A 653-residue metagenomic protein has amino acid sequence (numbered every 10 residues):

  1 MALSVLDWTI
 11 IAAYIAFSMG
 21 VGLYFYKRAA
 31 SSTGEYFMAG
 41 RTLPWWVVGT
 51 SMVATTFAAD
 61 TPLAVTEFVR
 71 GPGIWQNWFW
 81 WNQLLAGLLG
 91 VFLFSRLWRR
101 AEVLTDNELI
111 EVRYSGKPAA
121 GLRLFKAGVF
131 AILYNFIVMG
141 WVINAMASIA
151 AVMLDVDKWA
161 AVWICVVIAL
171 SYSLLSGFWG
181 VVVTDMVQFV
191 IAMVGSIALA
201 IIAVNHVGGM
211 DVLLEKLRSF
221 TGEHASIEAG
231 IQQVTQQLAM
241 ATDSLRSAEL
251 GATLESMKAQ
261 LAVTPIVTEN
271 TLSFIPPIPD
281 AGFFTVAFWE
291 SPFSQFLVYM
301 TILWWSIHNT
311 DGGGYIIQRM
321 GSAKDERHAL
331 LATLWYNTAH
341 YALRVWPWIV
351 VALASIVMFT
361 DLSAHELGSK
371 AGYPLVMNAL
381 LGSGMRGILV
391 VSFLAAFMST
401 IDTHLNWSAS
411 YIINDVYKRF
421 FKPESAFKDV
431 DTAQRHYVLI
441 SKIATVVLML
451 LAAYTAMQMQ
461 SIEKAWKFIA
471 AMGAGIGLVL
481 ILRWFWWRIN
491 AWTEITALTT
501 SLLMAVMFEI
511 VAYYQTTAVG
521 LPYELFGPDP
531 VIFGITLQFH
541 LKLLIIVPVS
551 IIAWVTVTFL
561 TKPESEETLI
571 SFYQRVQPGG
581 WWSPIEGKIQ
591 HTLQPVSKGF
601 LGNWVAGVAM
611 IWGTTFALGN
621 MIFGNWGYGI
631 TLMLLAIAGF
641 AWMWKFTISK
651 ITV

Functional and structural regions predicted by a protein language model:
M1-V653: Membrane-embedded helix-loop-helix hairpins and adjacent transmembrane boundary segments in multi-pass transporters
